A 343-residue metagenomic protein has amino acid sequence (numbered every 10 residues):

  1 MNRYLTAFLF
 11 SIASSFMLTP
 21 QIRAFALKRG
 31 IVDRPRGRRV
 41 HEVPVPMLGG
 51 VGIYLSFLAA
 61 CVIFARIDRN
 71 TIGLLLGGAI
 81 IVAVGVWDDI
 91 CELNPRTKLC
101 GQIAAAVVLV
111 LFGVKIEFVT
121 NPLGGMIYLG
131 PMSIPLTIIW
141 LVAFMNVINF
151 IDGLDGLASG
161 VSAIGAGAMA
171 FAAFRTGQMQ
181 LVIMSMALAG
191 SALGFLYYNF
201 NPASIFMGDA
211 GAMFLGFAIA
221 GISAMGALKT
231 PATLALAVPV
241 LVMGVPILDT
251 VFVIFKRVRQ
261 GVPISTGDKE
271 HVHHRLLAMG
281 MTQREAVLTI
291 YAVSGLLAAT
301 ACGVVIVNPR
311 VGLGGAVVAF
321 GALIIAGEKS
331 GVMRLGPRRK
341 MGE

Functional and structural regions predicted by a protein language model:
N2-G30, Y54-A83, A158-E343: Alpha-helical transmembrane segments
A26, G30-I31, D89-C91, V119-L129 (+1 more regions): Membrane interface segments of multi-pass transport proteins and intramembrane proteases
R34-L48, S204, H273: Juxtamembrane helix-capping/reentrant segments at transmembrane boundaries
R39-P46, L123-L136: Short aromatic-rich membrane-water interface segments that cap or initiate transmembrane helices in multi-pass membrane
V45-I63, V107-F112: A generic, lipid-embedded transmembrane alpha helix
A59-N70, W87-L93, V110-M126: Transmembrane alpha-helix boundary signature
A79-V84, G101-I116, L136-N149, S162-A168 (+1 more regions): Membrane-embedded alpha-helical core segments of multi-pass
